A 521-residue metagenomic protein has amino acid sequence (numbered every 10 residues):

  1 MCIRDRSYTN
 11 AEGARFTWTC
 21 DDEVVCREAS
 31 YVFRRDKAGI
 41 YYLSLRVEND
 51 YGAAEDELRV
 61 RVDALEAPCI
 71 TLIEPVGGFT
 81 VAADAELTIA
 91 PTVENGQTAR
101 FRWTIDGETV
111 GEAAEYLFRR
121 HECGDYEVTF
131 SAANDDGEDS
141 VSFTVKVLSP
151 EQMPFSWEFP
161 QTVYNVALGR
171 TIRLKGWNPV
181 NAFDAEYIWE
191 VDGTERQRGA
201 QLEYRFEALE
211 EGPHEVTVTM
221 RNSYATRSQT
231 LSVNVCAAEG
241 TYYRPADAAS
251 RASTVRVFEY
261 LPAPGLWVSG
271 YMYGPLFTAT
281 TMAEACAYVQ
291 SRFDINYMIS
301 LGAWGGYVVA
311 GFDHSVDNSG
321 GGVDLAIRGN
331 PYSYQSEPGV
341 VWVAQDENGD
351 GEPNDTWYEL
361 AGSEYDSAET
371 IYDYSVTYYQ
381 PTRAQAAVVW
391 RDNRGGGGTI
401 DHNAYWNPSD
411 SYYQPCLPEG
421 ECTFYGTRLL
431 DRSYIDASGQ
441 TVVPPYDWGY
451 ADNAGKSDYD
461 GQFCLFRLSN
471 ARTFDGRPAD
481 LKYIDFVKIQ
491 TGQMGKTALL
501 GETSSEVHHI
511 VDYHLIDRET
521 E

Functional and structural regions predicted by a protein language model:
M1-D5: Conserved small/polar residues in nucleotide/adenosyl-binding loops
N10-T17, N95-R102, N181-Y187: Solvent-exposed loop segments of extracellular immunoglobulin-like
T19-R34, T104-F118, E190-R205: Surface-exposed, flexible coil segments in extracellular/virion-facing regions
L65-P75, P150-P160: Proline-enriched interdomain boundary motifs that mark the N-terminal boundary and often initiate the first structured
R170-R173, T230-E337, A361-E521: A domain-level signal for the mature, folded cores of soluble proteins
E347-T356, Y374: Acidic, glycine-anchored loop motifs typical of Ca2+
